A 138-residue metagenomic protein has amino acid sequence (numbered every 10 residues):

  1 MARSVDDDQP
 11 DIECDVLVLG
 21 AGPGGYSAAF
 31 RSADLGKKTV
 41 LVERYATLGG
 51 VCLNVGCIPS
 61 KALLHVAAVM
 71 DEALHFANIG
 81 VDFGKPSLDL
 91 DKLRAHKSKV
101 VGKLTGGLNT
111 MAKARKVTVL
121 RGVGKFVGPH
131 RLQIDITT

Functional and structural regions predicted by a protein language model:
M1-C14, F30-K37, E43-T138: Glycine-rich flavin
G20-P23, A46: Glycine-rich Rossmann-fold phosphate-binding loop(s) that bind the pyrophosphate of adenine dinucleotide cofactors
Y26: Residues forming the Rossmann-fold NAD(P)(H) cofactor-binding site
